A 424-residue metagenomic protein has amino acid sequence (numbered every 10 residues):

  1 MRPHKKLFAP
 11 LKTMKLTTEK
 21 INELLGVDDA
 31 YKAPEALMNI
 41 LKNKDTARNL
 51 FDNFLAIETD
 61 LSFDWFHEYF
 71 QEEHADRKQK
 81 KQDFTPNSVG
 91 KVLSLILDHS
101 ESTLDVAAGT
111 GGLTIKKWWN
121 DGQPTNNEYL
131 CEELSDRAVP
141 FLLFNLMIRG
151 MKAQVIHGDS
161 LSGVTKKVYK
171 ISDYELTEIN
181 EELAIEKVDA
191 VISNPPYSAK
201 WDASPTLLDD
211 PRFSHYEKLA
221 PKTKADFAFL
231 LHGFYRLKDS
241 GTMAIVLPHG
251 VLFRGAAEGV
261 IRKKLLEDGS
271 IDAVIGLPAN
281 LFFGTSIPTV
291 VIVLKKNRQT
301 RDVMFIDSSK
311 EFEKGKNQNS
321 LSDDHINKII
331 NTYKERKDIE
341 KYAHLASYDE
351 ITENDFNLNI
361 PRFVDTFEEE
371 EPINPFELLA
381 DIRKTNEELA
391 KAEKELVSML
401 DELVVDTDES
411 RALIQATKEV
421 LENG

Functional and structural regions predicted by a protein language model:
M1-L7, E419-G424: Intrinsically disordered, low-complexity and often Lys/Arg-enriched segments
R2-Q123: Class I S-adenosyl-L-methionine
F51-F54, L146, I287: Amphipathic alpha-helical interface segments used for dimerization/assembly
Q82, C131, K218-K222: Alpha-helix N-cap/helix-initiation motif
N87-S193, S198-L207, F213-Y216, P248-H249 (+2 more regions): Conserved S-adenosyl-L-methionine
K170-I171, L183-G424: A conserved structural/catalytic subdomain of Rossmann-like adenosyl-cofactor enzymes
